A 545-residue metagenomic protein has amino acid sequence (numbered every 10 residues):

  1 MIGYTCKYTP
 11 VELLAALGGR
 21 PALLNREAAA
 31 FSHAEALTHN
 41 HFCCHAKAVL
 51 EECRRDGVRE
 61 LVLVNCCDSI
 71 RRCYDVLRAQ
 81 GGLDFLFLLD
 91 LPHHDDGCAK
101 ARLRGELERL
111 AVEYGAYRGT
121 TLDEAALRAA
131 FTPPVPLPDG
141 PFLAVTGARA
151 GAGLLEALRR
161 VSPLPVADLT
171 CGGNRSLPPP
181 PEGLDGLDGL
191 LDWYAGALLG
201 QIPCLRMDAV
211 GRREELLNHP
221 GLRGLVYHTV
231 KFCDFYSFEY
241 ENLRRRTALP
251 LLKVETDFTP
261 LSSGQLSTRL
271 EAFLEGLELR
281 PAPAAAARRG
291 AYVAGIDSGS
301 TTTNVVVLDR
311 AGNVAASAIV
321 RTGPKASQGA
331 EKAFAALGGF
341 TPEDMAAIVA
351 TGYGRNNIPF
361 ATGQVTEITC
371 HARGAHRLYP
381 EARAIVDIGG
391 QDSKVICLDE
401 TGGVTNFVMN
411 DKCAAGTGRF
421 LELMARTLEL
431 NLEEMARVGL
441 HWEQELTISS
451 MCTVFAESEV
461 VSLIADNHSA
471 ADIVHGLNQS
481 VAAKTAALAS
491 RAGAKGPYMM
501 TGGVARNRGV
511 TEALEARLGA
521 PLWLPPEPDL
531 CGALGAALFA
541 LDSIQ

Functional and structural regions predicted by a protein language model:
M1-V293, A311-N313, C413-F420: An N-terminal assembly and electron-transfer interface module characteristic of large anaerobic redox and radical
L103, T322-A326, E400, T405-Q444: Glycine-rich phosphate-binding loop plus the immediately following alpha-helix
L249-D257, E367-I368, E515-L534: Conserved phosphate-binding/catalytic loops in two-lobed NTP-binding clefts
T268, G418-L421, P525-Q545: Glycine-rich phosphate-binding/hydrolytic loop that grips phosphoryl groups
P283-R289, G354-T401, A486, G535-D542: Conserved phosphate-binding catalytic cores of ATP/NTP-utilizing and phosphoryl-transfer enzymes
R288-E367, R506, E515-A516, A520-L522: N-terminal glycine/serine-rich phosphate-binding loop of ATP-dependent small-molecule kinases, especially carbohydrate
G354, S490, A494-R517, P528-D529: Glycine-rich phosphate-binding loops at beta-strand->alpha-helix junctions
A456-A489, D529: Adenine-nucleotide phosphate-binding core of ATP-dependent small-molecule kinases
